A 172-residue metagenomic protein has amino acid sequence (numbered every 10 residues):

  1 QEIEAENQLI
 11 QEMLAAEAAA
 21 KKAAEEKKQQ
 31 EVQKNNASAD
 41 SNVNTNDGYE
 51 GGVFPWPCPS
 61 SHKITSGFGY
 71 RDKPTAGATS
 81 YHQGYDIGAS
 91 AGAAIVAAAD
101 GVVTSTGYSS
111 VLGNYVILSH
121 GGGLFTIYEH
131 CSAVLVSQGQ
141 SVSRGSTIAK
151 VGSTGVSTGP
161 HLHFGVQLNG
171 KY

Functional and structural regions predicted by a protein language model:
Q1-Y49: Alpha-helical oligomerization segments with coiled-coil/rod-like character
E50-Y172: Catalytic cores of peptidoglycan-degrading enzymes
